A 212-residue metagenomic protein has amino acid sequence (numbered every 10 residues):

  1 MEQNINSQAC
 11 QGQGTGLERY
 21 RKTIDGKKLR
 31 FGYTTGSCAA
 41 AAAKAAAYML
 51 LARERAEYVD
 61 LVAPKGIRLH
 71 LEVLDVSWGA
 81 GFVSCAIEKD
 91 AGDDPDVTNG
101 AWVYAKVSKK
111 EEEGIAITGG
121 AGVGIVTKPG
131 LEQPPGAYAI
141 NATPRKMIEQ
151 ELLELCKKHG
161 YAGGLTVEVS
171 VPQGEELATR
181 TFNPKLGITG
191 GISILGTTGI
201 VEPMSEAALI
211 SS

Functional and structural regions predicted by a protein language model:
E2-L186: Generic N-terminal targeting/processing segments that precede catalytic cores or assembly contacts
P172, P184-S212: Glycine-rich anion/phosphate-binding loop at the beta-strand->alpha-helix junction
